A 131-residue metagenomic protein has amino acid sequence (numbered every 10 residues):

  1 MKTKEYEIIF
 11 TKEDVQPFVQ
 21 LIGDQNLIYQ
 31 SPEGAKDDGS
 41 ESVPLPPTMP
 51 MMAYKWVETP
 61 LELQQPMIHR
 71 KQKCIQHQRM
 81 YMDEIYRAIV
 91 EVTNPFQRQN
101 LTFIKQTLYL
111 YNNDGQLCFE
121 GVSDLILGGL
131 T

Functional and structural regions predicted by a protein language model:
M1-K71: Hot-dog-fold acyl-thioester-processing enzymes
E5-E7, K73, E120-D124: Well-ordered beta-strand positions in beta-sheet-rich domains
M67, K73, L101-F103: Short solvent-exposed loop/turn micro-motifs enriched in small/polar/acidic residues
K71-H77, E91-V92: Short structured motifs
M80-T131: HotDog/MaoC-like acyl-thioester-processing domains
